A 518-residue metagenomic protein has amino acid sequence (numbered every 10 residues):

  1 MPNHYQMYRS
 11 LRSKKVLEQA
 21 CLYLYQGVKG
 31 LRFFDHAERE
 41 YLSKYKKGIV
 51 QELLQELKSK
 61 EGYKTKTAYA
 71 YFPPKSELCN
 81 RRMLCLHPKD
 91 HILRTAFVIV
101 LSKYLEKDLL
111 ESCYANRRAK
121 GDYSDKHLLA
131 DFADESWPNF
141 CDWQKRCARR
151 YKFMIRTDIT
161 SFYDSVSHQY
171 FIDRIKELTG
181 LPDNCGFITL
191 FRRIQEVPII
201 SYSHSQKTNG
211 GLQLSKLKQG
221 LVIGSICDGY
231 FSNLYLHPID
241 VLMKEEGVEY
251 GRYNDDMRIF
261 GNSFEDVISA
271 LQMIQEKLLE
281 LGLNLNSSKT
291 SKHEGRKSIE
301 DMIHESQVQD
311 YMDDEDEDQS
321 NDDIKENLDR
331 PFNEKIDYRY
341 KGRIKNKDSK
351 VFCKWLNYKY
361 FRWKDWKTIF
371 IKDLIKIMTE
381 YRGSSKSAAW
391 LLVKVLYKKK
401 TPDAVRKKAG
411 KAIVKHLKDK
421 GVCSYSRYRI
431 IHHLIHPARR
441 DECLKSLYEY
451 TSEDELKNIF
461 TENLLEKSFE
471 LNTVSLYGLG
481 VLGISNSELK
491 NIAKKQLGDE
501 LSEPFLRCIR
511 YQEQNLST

Functional and structural regions predicted by a protein language model:
M1-T189, I199-S225: Conserved two-metal-ion catalytic palm core of "right-hand" nucleic acid polymerases, unifying RNA-dependent RNA
N116-D122, R258-E265, E294: Beta-rich nucleic-acid/ligand-interaction surfaces
C141-N254, R258-L271, D316-F505, S517-T518: Conserved polymerase palm-domain catalytic core
S215-S225, K277, L283-E294: Extended accessory and catalytic-adjacent subdomains in large enzymes
A270-L278: Short amphipathic alpha-helices in soluble, non-transmembrane regions that often serve as interface/regulatory elements
L281-D316: Conserved catalytic core of two-metal-ion nucleotidyltransferases
E305-Q309, F505-T518: N-terminal non-globular leader segments, chiefly Sec-dependent signal peptides
